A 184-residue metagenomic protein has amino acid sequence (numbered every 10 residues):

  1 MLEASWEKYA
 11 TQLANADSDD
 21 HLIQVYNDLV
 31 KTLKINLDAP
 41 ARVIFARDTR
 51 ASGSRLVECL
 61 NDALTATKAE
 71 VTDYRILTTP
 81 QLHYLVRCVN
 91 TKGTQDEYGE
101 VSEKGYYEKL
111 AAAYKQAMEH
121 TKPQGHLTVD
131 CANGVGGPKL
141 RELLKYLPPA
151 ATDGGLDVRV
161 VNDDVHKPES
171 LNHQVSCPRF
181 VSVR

Functional and structural regions predicted by a protein language model:
M1-S18, L22: Positively charged, low-complexity intrinsically disordered leader regions
L2, V25, P80-L85, K167-V175: N-terminal beta-loop-helix "entrance" segment that forms/cooperates in small-molecule cofactor or anionic ligand
E7, H21, V25-E97: Ferredoxin-reductase
A14-D17, N90, Y114, M118: Generic secondary-structure transition motif, activating predominantly at the C-termini of alpha-helices
A16-Q24, I76, E100-E108: Conserved phosphate-coordination/catalytic loops
S52-R55, A69-V71, G99-R184: Phosphate-binding chemistry for phosphorylated carbohydrates and sugar-nucleotides
